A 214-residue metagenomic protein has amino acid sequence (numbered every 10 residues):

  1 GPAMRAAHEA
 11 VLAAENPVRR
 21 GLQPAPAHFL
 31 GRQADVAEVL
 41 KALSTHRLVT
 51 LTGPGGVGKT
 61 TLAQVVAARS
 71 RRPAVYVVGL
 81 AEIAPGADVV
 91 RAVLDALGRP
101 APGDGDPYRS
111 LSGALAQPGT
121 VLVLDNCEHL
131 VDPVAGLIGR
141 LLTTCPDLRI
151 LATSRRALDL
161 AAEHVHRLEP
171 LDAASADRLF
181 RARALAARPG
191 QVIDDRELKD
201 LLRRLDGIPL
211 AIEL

Functional and structural regions predicted by a protein language model:
G1, A87-V90, V134-A135: Conserved strand-to-helix beginnings and helix N-cap segments that scaffold or border functional pockets
G1-P24: Intrinsically disordered, charged and Pro/Gly-enriched terminal/linker segments that flank large helical-solenoid
A25-V39: N-terminal pre-P-loop "Q-motif" helix
R32, K59-T60, L205-I208: Short, conserved phosphate/pyrophosphate- and ester-handling motifs at nucleotide-, phospho-/glycolipid
A37-A42, R47-V57, T61-P118: Post-nucleotide-binding-loop coupling segment downstream of the phosphate-binding loop, primarily in RecA-like P-loop
A67-P73, R109-S175, R181-A182: A conserved switch/coupling segment of P-loop NTPase cores
L97-P107, D147, R156-D206, A211-I212: Helix-loop-helix "sensor" segment of P-loop NTPases
